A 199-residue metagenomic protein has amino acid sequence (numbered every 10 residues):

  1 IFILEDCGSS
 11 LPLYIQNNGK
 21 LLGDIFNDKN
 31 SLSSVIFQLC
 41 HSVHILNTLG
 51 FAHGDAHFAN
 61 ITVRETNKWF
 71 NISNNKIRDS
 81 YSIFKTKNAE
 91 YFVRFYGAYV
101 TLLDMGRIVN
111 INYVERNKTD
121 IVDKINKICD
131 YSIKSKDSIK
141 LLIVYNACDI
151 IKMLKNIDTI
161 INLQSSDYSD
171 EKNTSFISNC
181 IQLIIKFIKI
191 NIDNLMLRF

Functional and structural regions predicted by a protein language model:
I1-D6, I61-T62, A98-G106: Extended hydrophobic secondary-structure segments that form protein cores and membrane-embedded regions
I1-K29: Conserved structural core of kinase catalytic domains
I1-L4, K29-C40, F58, A147-I150 (+2 more regions): Generic preference for well-ordered alpha-helical elements
C7-S9, K68, R107-I108: Conserved beta-strand elements of beta-rich interaction domains across eukaryotes, especially beta-propellers
Y14, V35-Q38, S42-I45, N156-I160 (+1 more regions): Alpha-helical recognition domains of nuclear gene-regulatory proteins
G23-G54, F58-A59, R64-F70: Conserved kinase catalytic-core helix
K76-D193: C-lobe/activation-segment region of protein kinase-like
M196-F199: Eukaryote-biased recognition of C-terminal alpha-helical segments
